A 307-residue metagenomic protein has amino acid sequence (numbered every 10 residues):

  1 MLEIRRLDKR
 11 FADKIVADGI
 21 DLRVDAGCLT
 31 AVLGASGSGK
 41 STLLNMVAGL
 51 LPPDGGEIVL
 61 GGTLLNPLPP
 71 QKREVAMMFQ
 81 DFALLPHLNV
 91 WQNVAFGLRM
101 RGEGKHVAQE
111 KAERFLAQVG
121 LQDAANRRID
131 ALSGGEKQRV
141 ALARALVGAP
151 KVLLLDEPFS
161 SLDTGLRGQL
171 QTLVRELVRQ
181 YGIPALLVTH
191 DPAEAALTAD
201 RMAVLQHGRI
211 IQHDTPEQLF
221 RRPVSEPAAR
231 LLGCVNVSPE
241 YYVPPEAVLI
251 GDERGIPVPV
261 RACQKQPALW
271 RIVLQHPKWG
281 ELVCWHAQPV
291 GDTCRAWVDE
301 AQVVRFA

Functional and structural regions predicted by a protein language model:
L2, A17-G19: Conserved structural motif at the start of ABC-family nucleotide-binding domains
L33-A35: The feature captures the beta-strand-to-loop junction immediately N-terminal to the Walker
A48: Helix-to-loop junction immediately C-terminal to a conserved catalytic motif
D54-E57, H207: Conserved coupling/switch loops of ABC nucleotide-binding domains, chiefly the family-specific signature
G56-L64: Conserved ABC transporter NBD signature motif
E74-A76, Q80-V224: ABC ATPase nucleotide-binding domains
V235, Y242-A307: Non-catalytic connector elements of ABC transporters
